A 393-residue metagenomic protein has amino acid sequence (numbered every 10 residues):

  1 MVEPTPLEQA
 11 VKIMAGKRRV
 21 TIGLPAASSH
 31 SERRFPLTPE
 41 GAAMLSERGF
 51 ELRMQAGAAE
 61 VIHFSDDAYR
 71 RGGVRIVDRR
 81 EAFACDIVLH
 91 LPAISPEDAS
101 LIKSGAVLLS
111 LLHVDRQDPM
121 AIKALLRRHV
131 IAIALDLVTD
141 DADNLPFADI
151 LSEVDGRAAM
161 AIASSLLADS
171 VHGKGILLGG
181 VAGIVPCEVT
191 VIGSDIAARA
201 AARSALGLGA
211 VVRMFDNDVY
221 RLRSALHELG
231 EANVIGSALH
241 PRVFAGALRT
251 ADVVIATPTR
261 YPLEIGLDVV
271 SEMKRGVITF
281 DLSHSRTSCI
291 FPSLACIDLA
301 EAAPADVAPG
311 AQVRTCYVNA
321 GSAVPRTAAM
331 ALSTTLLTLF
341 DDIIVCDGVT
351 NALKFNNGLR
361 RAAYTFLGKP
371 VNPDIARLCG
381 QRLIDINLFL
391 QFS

Functional and structural regions predicted by a protein language model:
M1-T21, A26-A27, P96-P186, Y317-N319: Glycine/serine-rich phosphate-binding loop and adjoining beta1-alpha1 elements at the start of nucleotide-handling
L7-A124: An N-terminal-biased, well-structured beta-alpha scaffold segment characteristic of Rossmann-like dinucleotide-binding
P25-A26, H30-Q55, A59, S170-A251 (+1 more regions): Glycine-rich phosphate/diphosphate-binding loop of Rossmann-like nucleotide-binding domains
A42, D66, I122, M160 (+2 more regions): Generic hydrophobic/aromatic pocket-lining and core-packing "Φ" positions
E47-E51, V74-R75, H90, R127-I131 (+7 more regions): Generic secondary-structure signature for well-ordered alpha-helical cores
R80-P96, V234-G266: Rossmann-like NAD(P)-binding element
S104-L126, I131-D136, V253-A308: ADP-ribose/adenylate-binding Rossmann-like module
D136-I162, L166-L177, H284-S393: Adenosine-phosphate binding glycine-rich loop
